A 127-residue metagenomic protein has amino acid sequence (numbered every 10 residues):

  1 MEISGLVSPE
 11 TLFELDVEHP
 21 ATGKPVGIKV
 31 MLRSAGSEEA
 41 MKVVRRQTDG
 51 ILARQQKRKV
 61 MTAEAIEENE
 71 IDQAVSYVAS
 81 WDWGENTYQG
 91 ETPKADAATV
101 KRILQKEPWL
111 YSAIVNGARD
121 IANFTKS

Functional and structural regions predicted by a protein language model:
M1-T11: Short, intrinsically disordered N-terminal pre-domain segments
S4-L6, P20-G23, E67-E68: A general structural signal for short secondary-structure junctions and capping/turn motifs
G5, V17-H19, V30-S34: Surface-exposed beta-strand edges and flanking loops
T11-P25: Short acidic-hydrophobic surface loop/beta-edge motif
K24-S127: Short, surface-exposed, charged amphipathic helix/loop patches that serve as local interaction elements
